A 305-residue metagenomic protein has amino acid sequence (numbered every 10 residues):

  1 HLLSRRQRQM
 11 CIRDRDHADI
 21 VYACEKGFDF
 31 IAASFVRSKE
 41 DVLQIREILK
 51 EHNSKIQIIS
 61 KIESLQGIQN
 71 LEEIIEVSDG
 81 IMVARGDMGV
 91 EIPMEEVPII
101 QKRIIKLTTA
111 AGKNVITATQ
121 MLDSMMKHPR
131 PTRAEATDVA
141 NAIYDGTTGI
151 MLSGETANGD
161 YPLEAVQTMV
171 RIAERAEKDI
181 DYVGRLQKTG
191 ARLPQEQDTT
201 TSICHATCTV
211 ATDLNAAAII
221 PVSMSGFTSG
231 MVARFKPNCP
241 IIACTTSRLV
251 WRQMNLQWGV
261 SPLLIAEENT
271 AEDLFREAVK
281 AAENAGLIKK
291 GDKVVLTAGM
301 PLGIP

Functional and structural regions predicted by a protein language model:
H1-R8, I12: Single conserved hydrophobic/aromatic residue that forms the stacking wall/gate of nucleotide- or nucleobase-binding
R13-T119, M125-A136, I143: Conserved alpha/beta-domain cores
A33-S34, I59-E63, P93, H128-P131 (+6 more regions): Glycine- and other small-residue-rich loops at beta-strand/loop junctions that grip anionic moieties
L43, I59, M169-T207: Long, charged amphipathic helices and adjacent flexible linkers at domain junctions
M88-V90, M121-E135, T148-Y161, K188-R192 (+2 more regions): Short beta-alpha connecting loops at secondary-structure transitions that line or flank enzyme active sites
A118, S153, G159, K178-T189 (+3 more regions): Flexible, glycine/charged-enriched surface loops at secondary-structure junctions
T228-G230, K236-D273: Nucleotide-binding motor/catalytic cores of P-loop/tubulin-like NTPases across gene-expression machines
K280, K289-L302: C-terminal binding/interaction regions
